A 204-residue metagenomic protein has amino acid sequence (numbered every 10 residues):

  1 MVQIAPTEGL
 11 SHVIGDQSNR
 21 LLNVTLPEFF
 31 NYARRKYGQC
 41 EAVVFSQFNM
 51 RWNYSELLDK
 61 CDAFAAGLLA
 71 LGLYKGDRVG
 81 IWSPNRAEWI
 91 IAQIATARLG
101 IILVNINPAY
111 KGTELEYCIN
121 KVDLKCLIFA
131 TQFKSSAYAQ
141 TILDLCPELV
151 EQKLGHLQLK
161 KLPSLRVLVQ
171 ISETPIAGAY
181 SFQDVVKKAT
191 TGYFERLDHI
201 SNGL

Functional and structural regions predicted by a protein language model:
M1-Q3, F133-K134, P163, D184-F194: AMP-binding adenylation
M1-V24: Flexible, non-catalytic linker and terminal segments flanking ANL/adenylate-forming cores
A5-E8, F29-N53, S172-A177: AMP-dependent adenylate-forming
S18, L22, Q39-I94, K111-E116 (+2 more regions): Conserved AMP-binding/adenylate-forming core of the ANL superfamily
F30, A92, I142: Aromatic/hydrophobic pocket-lining residues that form π-stacking "cages" and hydrophobic walls in ligand
A33-R34, T96, I119: A generic structural signal for well-ordered alpha-helical segments
L99-D184: Structural core segment of the AMP-binding/adenylate-forming
Q158, E173-I176, K188-L204: Glycine-rich phosphate/pyrophosphate-binding loop and adjacent beta-alpha nucleotide/cofactor-binding cores
